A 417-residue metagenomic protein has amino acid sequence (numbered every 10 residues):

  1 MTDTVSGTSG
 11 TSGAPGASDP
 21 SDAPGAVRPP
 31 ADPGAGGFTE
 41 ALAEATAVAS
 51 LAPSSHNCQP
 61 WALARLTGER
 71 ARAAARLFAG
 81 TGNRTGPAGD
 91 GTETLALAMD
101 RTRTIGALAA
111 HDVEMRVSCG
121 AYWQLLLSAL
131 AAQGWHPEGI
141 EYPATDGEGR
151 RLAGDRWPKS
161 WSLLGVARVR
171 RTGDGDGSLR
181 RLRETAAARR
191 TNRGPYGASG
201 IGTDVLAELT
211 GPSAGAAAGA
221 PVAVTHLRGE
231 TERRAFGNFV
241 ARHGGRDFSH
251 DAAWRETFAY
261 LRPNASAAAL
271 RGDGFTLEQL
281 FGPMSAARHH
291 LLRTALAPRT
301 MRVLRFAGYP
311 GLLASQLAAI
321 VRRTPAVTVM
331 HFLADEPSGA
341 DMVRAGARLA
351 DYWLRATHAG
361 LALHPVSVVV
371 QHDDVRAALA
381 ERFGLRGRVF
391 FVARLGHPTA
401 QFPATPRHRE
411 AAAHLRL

Functional and structural regions predicted by a protein language model:
M1-S12, S18-L417: Acidic, surface-exposed loops and disordered segments
